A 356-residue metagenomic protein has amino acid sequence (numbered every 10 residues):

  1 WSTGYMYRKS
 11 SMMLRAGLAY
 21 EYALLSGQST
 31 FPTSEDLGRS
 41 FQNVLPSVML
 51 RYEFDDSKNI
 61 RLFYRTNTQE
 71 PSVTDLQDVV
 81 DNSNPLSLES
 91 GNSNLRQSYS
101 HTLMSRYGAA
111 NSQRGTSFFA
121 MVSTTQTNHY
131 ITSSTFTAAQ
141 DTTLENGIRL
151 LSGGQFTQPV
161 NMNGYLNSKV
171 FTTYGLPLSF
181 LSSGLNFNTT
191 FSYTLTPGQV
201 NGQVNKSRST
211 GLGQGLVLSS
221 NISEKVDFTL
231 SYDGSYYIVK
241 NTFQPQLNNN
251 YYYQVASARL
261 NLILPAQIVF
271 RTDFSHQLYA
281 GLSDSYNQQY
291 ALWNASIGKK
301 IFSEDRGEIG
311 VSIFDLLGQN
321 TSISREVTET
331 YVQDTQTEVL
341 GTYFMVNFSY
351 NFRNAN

Functional and structural regions predicted by a protein language model:
W1-K9, Y20, V48-Y52, S105-A109 (+7 more regions): Residues on the lipid-exposed face of transmembrane beta-strands in outer-membrane beta-barrel proteins
W1-R51, S183-Y193, L216-S219, S223-I238 (+1 more regions): Surface-exposed extracellular loop regions of Gram-negative outer-membrane beta-barrel proteins
K9-S11, Y20-S26, Y64-E70, V79-V80 (+8 more regions): Transmembrane beta-strands of outer-membrane beta-barrel pores
S11-L14, S57-I60, Q113-S117, S179-N186 (+5 more regions): Repeated loop/turn-to-beta-strand initiation elements of outer-membrane beta-barrel proteins
L24, D56-T102, T124-S152, L316-T330 (+1 more regions): Surface-exposed extracellular loop regions of Gram-negative outer-membrane beta-barrel proteins, predominantly
E35-Q42, D81-P85, S93-Y99, V160-L166 (+4 more regions): Replace "Gram-negative outer membrane beta-barrel proteins" with "bacterial and organellar outer membrane beta-barrel
R96, G115, F119-S223: Outer membrane beta-barrel strand-and-loop segments of large Gram-negative receptors, especially TonB-dependent
L278, N287, K299-N356: C-terminal beta-signal and adjacent terminal beta-strands/loops of Gram-negative outer-membrane beta-barrel proteins
